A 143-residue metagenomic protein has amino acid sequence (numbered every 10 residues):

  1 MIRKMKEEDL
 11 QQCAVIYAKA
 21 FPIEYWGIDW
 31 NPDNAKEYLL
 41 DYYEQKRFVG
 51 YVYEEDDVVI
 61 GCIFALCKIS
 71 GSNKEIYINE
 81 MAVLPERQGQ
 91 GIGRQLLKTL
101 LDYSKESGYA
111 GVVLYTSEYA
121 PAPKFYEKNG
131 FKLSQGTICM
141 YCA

Functional and structural regions predicted by a protein language model:
M1-V15: A short beta-loop-alpha structural element at the N-terminal edge of CoA-dependent acyl/N-acetyltransferase catalytic
A18-L40, F48: Conserved GNAT-fold acetyl-CoA-binding loop/helix
V52, V58-C67, E75-Y77, A82: Conserved beta-strand in the GNAT
K68-I78, Q88, S134-Q135: A conserved beta-turn-beta hairpin within the catalytic core of GNAT-like acetyltransferases that forms part
V83, G89-D102, K128: Conserved acetyl-CoA-binding loop-helix of GNAT-fold acetyltransferases
L97, S104-S117: Conserved GNAT acetyl-CoA-binding A-motif
V113-P123, C139-A143: Conserved beta-strand-loop-alpha-helix junction that forms the acyl-donor binding cleft
E127-G136: Conserved acetyl-CoA-binding loop of GNAT-fold acetyltransferases
